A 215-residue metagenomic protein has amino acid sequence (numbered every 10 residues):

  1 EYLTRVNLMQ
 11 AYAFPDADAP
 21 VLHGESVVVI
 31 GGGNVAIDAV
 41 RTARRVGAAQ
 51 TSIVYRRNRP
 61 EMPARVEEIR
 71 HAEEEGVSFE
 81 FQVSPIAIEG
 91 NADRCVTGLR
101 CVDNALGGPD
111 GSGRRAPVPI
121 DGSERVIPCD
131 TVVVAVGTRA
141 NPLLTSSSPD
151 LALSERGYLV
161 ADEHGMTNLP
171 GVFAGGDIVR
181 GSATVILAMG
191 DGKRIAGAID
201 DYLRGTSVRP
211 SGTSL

Functional and structural regions predicted by a protein language model:
E1-G24, P109-S182: FAD-site-proximal beta/loop scaffold in flavoenzymes
Q10-A48: Rossmann-like NAD(P)H-binding beta-loop-alpha module
G32, Y55-N58, D177: Cofactor-binding loop segments of dinucleotide-utilizing enzymes, especially the Rossmann-like FAD- and NAD(P)+-binding
I37-A39, L169, G175-R209: A conserved FAD-binding loop/helix module that cradles the flavin
V40-A87, S207-L215: Rossmann-like dinucleotide-binding cores of NAD(P)H-dependent redox enzymes
Q82-C95, D103-G108: A conserved short coil-to-beta-strand element within the FAD-binding core of flavoproteins
